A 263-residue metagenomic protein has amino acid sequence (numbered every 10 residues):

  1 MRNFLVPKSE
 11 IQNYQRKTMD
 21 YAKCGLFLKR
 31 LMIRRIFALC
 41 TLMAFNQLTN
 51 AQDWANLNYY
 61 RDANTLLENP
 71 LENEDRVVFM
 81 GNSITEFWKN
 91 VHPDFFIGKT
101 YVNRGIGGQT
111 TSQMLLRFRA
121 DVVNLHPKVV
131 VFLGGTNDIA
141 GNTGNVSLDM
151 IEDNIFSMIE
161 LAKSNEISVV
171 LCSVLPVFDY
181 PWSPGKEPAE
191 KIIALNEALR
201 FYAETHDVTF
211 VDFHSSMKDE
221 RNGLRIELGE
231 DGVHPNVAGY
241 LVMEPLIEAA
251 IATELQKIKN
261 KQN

Functional and structural regions predicted by a protein language model:
M1-Q52: Bacterial Sec-dependent N-terminal signal peptides
N50-V131: Serine-esterase "nucleophile elbow" of acetyl-processing enzymes
S83-F87, G107-T111, T136-A140, L175-D179 (+2 more regions): Solvent-exposed loop/turn segments at secondary-structure junctions within structured extracellular/periplasmic domains
Q109-L116, V146-N154: Glycine-rich anion/phosphate-binding loops
R117-D121, I151-M158, P188-K191, L195-L199: A general structural detector for well-ordered alpha-helical segments in enzyme core domains, enriched
L133-I139, I159-I192: Active-site segments of SGNH/GDSL-like serine hydrolases that catalyze O-acetyl group transfer/hydrolysis on lipids
S147-C172, A198-V208: Charged, glycine-enriched surface loops/patches that mediate electrostatic binding to polyanionic ligands
L175-N263: Catalytic His-Asp segment of secreted/periplasmic serine-dependent ester chemistry enzymes
